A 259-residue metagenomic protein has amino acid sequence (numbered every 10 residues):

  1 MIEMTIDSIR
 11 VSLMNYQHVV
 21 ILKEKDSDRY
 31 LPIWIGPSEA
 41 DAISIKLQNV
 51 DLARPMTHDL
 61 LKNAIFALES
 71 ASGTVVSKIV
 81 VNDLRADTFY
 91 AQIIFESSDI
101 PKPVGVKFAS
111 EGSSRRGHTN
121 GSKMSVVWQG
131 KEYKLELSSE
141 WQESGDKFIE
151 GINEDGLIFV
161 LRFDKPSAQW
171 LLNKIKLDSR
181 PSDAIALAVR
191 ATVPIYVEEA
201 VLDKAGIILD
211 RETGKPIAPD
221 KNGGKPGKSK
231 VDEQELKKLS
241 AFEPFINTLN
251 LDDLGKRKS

Functional and structural regions predicted by a protein language model:
M1-P101, Q169, N173-S259: Divalent-cation
P101-N173: Cysteine-centric segments in proteins
